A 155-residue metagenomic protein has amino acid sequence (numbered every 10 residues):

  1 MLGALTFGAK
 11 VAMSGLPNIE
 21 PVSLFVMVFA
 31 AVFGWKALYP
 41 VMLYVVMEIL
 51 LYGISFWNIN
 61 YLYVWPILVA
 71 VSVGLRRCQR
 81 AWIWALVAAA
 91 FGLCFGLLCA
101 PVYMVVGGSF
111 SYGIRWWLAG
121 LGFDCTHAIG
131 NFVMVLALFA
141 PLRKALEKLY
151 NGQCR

Functional and structural regions predicted by a protein language model:
M1, L5, Y39, L43 (+2 more regions): Alpha-helical membrane-protein architecture signal
M1-V28, V32, Y39: Hydrophobic transmembrane alpha-helices
L5, A9, F29, Y39 (+4 more regions): Hydrophobic alpha-helical transmembrane segments of multipass integral membrane proteins, especially permease/channel
F7-P21, L43-R76, G107: Interfacial aromatic-anchored transmembrane helix boundaries in multi-pass membrane proteins
F29, I67-L75, L138, L142: Transmembrane alpha-helical segments
K36-L38, L142: Membrane-interfacial loop-to-transmembrane alpha-helix junctions, especially the N-terminal start
L38-L50, I83-L93: Central hydrophobic cores of alpha-helical transmembrane segments in multi-pass integral membrane proteins
F56-L62, C78-R155: Membrane-embedded alpha-helical hairpins and interfacial helices in multi-pass inner-membrane proteins
